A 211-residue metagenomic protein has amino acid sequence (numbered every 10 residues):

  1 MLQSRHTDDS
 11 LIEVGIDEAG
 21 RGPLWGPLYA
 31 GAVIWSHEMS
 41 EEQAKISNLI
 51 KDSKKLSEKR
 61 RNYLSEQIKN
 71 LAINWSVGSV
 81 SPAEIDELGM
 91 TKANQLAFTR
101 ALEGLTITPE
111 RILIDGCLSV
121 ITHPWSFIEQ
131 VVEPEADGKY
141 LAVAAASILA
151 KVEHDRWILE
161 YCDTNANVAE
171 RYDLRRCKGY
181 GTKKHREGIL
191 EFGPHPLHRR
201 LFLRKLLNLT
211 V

Functional and structural regions predicted by a protein language model:
M1-V211: RNase H-like, Mg2+-dependent phosphodiesterase core, and more generally RNA phosphate-backbone-engaging helix-loop
